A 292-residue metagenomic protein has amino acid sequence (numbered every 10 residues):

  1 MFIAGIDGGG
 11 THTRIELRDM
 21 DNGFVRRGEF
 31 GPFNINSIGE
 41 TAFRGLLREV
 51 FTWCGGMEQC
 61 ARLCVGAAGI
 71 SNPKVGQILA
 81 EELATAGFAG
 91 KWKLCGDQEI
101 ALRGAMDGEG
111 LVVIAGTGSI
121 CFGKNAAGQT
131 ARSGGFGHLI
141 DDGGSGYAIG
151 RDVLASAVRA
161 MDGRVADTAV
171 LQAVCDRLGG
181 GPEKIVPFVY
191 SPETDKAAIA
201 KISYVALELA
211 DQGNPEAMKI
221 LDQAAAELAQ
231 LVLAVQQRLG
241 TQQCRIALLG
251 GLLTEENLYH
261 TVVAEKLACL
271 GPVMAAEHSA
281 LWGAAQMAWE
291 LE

Functional and structural regions predicted by a protein language model:
M1-C60, E82-T85, A105-L111, L154-E292: ATP-binding/phosphotransfer module of carbohydrate and carboxylate kinases, centering on a glycine-rich
G9, E16, A68, E99 (+1 more regions): Anionic group-transfer/hydrolysis microenvironments
T11, G69-P73, T117-G118, L253-E255: Gly/Ser/Thr-rich loops at beta-strand to alpha-helix junctions that form or flank small-molecule/cofactor-binding
R62, K91-K93, R245: Proline-centered loop/turn at the N-terminus of a beta-strand
S71-T168: Phosphate-binding/catalytic loop of phosphoryl-transfer enzymes
